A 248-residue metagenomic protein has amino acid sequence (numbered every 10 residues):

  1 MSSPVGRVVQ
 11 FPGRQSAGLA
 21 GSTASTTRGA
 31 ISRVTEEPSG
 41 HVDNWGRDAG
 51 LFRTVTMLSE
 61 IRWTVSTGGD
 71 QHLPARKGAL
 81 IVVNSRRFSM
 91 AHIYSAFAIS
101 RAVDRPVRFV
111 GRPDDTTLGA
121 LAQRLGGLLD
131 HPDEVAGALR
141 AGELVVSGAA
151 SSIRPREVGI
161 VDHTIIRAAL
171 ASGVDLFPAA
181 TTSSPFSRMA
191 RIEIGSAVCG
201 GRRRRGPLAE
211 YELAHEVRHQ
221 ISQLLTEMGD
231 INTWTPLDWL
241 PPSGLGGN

Functional and structural regions predicted by a protein language model:
S2-G50, A136-N248: Non-catalytic C-terminal accessory region of glycerolipid acyltransferases and related lyso-lipid remodeling enzymes
R47-D48, F52-S85: Helix-to-loop junction immediately C-terminal to a conserved catalytic motif
T56-W63, L121-G127, R154-R156: Short, flexible loop segments at the rims of nucleotide/cofactor-binding pockets, characterized by
G68-D70, D130-L139: Short, charged beta->alpha transition segments
G69, V83, G111, A149 (+1 more regions): Pocket-edge structural micro-motifs
H72, D114-T116, S183, V198: Residue-level detector of flexible, active-site-proximal loop/helix-junction positions within diverse enzyme catalytic
P74-E134: Catalytic core of membrane glycerolipid acyltransferases/transacylases, capturing the structured, soluble-facing
